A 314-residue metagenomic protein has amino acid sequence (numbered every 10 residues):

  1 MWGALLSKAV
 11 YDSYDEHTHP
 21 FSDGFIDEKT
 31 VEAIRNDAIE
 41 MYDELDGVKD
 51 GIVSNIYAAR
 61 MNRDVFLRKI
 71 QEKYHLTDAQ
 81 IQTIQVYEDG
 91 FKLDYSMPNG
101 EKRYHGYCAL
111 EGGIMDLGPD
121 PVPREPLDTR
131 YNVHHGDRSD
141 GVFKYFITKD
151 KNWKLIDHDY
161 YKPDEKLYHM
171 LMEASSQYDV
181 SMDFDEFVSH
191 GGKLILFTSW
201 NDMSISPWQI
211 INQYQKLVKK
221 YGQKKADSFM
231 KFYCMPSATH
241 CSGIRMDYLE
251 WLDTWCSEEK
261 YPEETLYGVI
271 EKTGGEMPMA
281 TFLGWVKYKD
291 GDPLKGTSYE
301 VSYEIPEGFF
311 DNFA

Functional and structural regions predicted by a protein language model:
M1-A314: C-terminal His-loop and adjacent cap/lid subdomain of alpha/beta-hydrolase
